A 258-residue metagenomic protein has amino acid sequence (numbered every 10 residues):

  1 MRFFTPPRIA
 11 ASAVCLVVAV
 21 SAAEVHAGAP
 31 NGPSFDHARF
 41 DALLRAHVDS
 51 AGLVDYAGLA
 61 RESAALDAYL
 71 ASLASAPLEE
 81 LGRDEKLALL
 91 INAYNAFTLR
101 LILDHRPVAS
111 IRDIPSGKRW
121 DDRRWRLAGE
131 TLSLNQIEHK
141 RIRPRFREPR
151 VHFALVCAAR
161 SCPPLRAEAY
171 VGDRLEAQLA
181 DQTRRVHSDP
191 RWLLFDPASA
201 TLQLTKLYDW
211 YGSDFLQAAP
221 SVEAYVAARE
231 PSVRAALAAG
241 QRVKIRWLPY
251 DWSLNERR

Functional and structural regions predicted by a protein language model:
M1-P6: N-terminal secretory signal peptides that target proteins for export/translocation
I9-A10, W252: A generic alpha-helix propensity feature with a strong bias for hydrophobic helices
A10-S21: Bacterial N-terminal signal peptides
A22-A27: Boundary at the C-terminal end of the N-terminal hydrophobic targeting segment
G28-R258: Interaction/scaffold regions that mediate signaling and macromolecular assembly across diverse proteins
